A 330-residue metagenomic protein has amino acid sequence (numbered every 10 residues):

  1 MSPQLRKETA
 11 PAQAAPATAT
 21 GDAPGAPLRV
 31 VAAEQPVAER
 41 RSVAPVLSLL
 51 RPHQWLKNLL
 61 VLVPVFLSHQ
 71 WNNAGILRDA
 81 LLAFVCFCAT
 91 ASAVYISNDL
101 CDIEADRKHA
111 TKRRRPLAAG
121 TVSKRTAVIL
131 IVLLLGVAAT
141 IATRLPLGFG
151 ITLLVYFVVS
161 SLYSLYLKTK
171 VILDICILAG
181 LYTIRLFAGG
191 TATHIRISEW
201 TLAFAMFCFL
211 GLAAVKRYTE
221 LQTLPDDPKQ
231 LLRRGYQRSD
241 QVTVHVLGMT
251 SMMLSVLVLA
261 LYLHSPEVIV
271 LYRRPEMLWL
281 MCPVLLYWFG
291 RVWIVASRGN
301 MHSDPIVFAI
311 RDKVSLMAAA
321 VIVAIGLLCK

Functional and structural regions predicted by a protein language model:
S2-L47, Q54, L165, T183-K330: C-terminal membrane-associated helical module and adjoining short loops/tails
S2-P16, G21-R107, G120-V132: Topogenic membrane-insertion module of multi-pass membrane proteins
V46-H53, P116-A127, R144-F149, L167-I175 (+1 more regions): Short, amphipathic, aromatic/basic-enriched membrane-interface segments that mark the entry/exit of transmembrane
L59-V63, L81, V85-S92, I129-T140 (+9 more regions): Generic alpha-helical transmembrane segments of integral inner-membrane proteins, especially permease/transport modules
L60-W71, G75, V137, I141 (+2 more regions): Regular secondary-structure segments
G75-D79, L147-L153, V171-I175, R196-L202 (+1 more regions): Short, aromatic-rich membrane-interface segments at the entry and exit of alpha-helical transmembrane domains
T90-A118, L167, L173, A214-Q222 (+1 more regions): Acidic (Asp/Glu-rich) catalytic motifs at the cytosolic membrane interface
I103, K108-L153, E199-L210, H245-L254 (+1 more regions): Multi-pass membrane catalytic core of lipid/isoprenoid biosynthesis enzymes
